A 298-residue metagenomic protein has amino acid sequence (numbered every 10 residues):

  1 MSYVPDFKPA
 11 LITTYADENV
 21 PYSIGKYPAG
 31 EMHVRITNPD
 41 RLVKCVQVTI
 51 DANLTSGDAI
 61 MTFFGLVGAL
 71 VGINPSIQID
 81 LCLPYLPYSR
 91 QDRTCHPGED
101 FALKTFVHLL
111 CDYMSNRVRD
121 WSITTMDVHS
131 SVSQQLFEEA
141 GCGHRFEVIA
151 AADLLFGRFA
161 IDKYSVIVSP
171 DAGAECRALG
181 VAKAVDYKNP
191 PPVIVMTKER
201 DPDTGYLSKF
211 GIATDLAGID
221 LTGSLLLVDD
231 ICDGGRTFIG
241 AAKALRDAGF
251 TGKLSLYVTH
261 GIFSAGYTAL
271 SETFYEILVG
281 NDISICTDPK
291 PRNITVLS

Functional and structural regions predicted by a protein language model:
M1-S298: PRPP-associated nucleotide enzymes
